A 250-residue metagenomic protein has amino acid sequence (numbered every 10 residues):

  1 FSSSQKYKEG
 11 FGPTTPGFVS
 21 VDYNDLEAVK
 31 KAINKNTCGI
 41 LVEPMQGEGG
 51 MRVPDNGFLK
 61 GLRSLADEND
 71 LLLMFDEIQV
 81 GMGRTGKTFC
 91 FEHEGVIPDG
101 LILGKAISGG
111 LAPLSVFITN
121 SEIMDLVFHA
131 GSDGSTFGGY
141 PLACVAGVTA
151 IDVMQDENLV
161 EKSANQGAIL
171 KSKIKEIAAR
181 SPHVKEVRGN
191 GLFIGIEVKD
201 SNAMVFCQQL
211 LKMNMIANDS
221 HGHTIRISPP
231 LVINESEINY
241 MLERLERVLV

Functional and structural regions predicted by a protein language model:
F1-V250: Conserved N-terminal phosphate-binding loop of PLP-dependent enzymes in the Aspartate aminotransferase
